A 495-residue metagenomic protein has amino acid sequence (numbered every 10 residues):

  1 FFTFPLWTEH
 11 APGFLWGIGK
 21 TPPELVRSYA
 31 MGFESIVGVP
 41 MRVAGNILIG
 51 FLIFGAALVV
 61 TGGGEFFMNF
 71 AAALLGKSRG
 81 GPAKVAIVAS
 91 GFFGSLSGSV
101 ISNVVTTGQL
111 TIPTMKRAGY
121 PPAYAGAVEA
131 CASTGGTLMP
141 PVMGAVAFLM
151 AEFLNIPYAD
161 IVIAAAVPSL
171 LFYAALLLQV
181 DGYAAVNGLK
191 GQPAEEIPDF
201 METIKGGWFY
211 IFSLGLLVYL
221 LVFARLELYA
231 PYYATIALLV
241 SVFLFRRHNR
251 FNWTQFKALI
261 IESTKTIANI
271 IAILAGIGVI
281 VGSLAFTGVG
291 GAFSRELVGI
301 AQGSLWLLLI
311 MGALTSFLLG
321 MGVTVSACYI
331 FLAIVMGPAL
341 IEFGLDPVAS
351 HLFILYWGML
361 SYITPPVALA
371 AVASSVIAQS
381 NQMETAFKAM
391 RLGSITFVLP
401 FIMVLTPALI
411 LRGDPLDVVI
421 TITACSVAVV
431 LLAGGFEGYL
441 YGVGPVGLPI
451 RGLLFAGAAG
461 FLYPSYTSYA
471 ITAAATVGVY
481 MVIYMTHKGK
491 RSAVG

Functional and structural regions predicted by a protein language model:
F1-V39, L214-E227, P231-N249, L454-Y463 (+2 more regions): Alpha-helical transmembrane bundles of multi-pass secondary active transporters
F2-E65, L228, Y232, Q255-G291 (+5 more regions): Core transmembrane alpha-helical segments of multi-pass membrane transporters/permeases
R27, L284-I300, P407-D417: Membrane-interface helix termini and inter-helical loops of multi-pass transporters
E34-I47, A73-A86, A118-Y124, K205-I211 (+4 more regions): Membrane-interfacial loop-to-helix junctions in multi-pass transporters
G45, A83-V85, V162, I211 (+9 more regions): Hydrophobic alpha-helical transmembrane segments
G55-V59, S90-S99, C131-T137, L221 (+4 more regions): Transmembrane alpha-helix interface/packing and boundary motifs in multi-pass membrane proteins, characterized by
N69-G136, V146, N155, V325-W357 (+1 more regions): Hydrophobic transmembrane alpha-helices that form the pore/transport pathway of multi-pass ion and small-solute
I163-T266, L369-A458, H487-R491, G495: Long, contiguous bundles of hydrophobic transmembrane helices that form the permeation core of multi-pass
